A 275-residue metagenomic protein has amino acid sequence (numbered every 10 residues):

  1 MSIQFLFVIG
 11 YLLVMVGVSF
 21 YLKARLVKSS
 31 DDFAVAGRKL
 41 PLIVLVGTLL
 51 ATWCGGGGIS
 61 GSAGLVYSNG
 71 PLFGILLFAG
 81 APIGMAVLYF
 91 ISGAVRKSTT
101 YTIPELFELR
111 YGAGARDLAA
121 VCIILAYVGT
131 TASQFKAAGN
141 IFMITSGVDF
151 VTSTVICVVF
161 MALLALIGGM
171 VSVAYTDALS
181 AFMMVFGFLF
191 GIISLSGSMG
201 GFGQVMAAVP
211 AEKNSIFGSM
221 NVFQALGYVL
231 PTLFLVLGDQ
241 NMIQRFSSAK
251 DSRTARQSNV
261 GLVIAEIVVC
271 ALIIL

Functional and structural regions predicted by a protein language model:
M1-F7, S68-A79, F142-T152, A211-V229: Interfacial loop-to-helix junctions that mark the boundaries of transmembrane helices in multi-pass membrane
M1-I59, A165-G168, A181, G187-F190: Membrane-interface "cap" regions at the ends of multi-pass membrane proteins
V18, L22-L26, V128-F135, V148-I156 (+5 more regions): Hydrophobic alpha-helical segments and their helix-loop junctions in multi-pass secondary transporters
D32-V35, E105-A113, A120, N140 (+4 more regions): Short amphipathic alpha-helical coupling elements at transmembrane boundaries
A34-T100, E108, G227-L230, F234-L235 (+2 more regions): Membrane-interface helix-loop-helix modules in multi-pass membrane proteins
L40-L49, R110-A119, S180-S194, V263-I267: Small-residue-rich segments of transmembrane alpha-helices in multi-pass membrane proteins, especially helix faces
A51, G74-G168, Y228-L235, A265: Helix-loop-helix module between adjacent transmembrane segments
